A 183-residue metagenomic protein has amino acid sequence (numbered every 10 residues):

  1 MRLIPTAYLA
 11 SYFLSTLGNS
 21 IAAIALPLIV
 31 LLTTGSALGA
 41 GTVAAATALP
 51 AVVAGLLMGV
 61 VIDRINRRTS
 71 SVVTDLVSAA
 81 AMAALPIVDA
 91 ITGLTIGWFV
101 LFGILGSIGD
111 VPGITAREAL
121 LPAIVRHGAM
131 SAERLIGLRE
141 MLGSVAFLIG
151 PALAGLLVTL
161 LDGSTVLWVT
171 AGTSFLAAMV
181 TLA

Functional and structural regions predicted by a protein language model:
M1-A183: Alpha-helical transmembrane-bundle signature of multi-pass membrane transport and export proteins
